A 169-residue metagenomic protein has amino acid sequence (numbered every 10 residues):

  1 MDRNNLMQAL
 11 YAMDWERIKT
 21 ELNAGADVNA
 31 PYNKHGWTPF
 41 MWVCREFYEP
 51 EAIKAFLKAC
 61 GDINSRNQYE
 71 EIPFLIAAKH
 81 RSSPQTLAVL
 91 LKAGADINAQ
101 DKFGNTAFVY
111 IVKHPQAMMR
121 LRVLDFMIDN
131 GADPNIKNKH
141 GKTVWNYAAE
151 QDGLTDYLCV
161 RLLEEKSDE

Functional and structural regions predicted by a protein language model:
M1-A24, N29, N33-W37, C44-R45 (+1 more regions): Intrinsically disordered, low-complexity regulatory segments in ankyrin-centric signaling systems
M1-Q8, P31-M41, R66-F74, Q100-V112 (+1 more regions): Ankyrin-repeat boundary/"N-cap" motif
Q8-M13, W42-E49, I76-S83, Y110-M119 (+1 more regions): Ankyrin repeat A-helix N-terminal signature
R17, E51-A52, Q85-T86, M119 (+2 more regions): Conserved ankyrin/ankyrin-like repeat signature
T20-D27, K54-D62, A88-D96, D125-D133 (+1 more regions): Ankyrin repeat domain, specifically the short helix-to-loop turn at the C-terminus of the second helix of each repeat
R66-L90: Eukaryotic tandem repeat interaction scaffolds
K113, V123-F126: A structural signal for the main folded, soluble domain(s) of proteins
D133-D168: Leucine-rich solenoid repeat scaffolds
